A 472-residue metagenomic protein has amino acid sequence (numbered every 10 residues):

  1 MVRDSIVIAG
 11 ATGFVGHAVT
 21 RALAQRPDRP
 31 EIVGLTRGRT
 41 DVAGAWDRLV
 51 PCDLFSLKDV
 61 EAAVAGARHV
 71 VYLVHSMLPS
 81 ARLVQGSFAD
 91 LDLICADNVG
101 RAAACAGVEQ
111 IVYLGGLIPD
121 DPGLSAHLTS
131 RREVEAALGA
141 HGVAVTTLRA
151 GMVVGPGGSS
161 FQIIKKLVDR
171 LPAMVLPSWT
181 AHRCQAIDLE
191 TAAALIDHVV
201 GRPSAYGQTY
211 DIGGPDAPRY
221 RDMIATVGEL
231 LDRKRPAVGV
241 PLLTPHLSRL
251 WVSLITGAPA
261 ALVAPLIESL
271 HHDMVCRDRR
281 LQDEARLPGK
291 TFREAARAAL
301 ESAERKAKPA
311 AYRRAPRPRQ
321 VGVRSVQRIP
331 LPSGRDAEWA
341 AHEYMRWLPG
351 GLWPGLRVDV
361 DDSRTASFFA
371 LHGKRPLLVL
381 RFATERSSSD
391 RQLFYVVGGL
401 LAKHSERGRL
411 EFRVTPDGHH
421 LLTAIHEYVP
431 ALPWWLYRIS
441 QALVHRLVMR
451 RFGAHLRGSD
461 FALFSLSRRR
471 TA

Functional and structural regions predicted by a protein language model:
D4-R26: N-terminal Rossmann NAD(P)H-binding glycine-rich loop of SDR-like oxidoreductase domains
G38-A106, G116-G123: NAD(P)H-binding glycine-rich loop region in Rossmannoid oxidoreductase-like domains and their noncatalytic homologs
C95, S159-S160, W179-G201, G207-Q208: Substrate-positioning beta->alpha
A136-G157, I163, R170: Conserved beta-loop-beta element that borders a ligand/cofactor-binding pocket
V199-L262, D273-S325: Mid/C-terminal beta-alpha module of Rossmann-like enzyme folds, strongest in SDR-family dehydrogenases/epimerases
K290-T384: Hydrophobic ligand-binding cavity/cleft-lining segments
L401-I439: Beta-strand/loop substructures that line and gate deep hydrophobic ligand-binding cavities in soluble
W435-A472: A conserved amphipathic terminal alpha-helix motif
